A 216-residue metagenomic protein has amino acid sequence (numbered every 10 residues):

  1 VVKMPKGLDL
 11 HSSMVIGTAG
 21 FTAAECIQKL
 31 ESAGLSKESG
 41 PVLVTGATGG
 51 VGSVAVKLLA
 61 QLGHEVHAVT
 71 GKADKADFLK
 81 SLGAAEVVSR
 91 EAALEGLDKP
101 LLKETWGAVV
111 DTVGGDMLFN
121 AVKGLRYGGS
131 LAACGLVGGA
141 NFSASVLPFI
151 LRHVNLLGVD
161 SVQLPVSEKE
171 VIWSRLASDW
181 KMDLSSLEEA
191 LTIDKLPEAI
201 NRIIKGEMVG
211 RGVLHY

Functional and structural regions predicted by a protein language model:
V1-K3: Glycine-rich phosphate/adenylate-binding loop and adjacent beta-alpha elements of nucleotide- or dinucleotide-binding
M14-R90: Mid-domain Rossmann-like dinucleotide-binding core that forms the NAD(H)/NADP(H) cofactor-binding site
A84, T105-G107, F149: Local beta-strand N-terminus motif with an aromatic residue
A93-E104: Short amphipathic alpha-helix with an adjacent loop that forms part of the alpha/beta core around
K103-A108, V209: A glycine-rich helix->loop->beta "capping" turn within Rossmann-like NAD(P)(H)-dependent oxidoreductase domains
G107-V110, A132: N-terminal Rossmann-like NAD(P) cofactor-binding module of classical short-chain dehydrogenase/reductase
D116-D183, Y216: Glycine-rich phosphate-binding loop and adjacent beta-alpha segment of Rossmann(oid) nucleotide-cofactor-binding
S167-Y216: C-terminal hydrophobic helical "lid"/dimerization subdomain of Rossmann-like NAD(P)H-dependent oxidoreductases
